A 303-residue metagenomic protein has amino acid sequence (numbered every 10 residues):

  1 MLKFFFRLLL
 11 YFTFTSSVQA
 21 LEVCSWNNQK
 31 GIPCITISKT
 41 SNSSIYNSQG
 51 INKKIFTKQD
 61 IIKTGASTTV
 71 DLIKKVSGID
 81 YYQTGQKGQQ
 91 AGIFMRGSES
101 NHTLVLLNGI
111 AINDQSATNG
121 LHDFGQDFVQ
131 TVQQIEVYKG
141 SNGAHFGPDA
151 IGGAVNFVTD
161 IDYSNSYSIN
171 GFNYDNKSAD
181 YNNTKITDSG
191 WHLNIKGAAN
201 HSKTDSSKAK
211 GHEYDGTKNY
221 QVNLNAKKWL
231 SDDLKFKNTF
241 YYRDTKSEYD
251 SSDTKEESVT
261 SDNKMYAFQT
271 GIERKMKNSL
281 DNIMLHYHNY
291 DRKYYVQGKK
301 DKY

Functional and structural regions predicted by a protein language model:
W26-T64, G92, N223: N-terminal periplasmic "start-of-domain" segments of outer-membrane beta-barrel proteins
T40, G140, V158, N170-Y174 (+3 more regions): Outer-membrane beta-barrel pore domains and translocons
V70, K74-A111: Extracytoplasmic beta-strand/coil segments of soluble accessory domains associated with Gram-negative outer-membrane
G92, L121, Q134, K139 (+7 more regions): Membrane-embedded beta-strand positions in outer-membrane beta-barrel channels/transporters
A111-K139: Short acidic/polar hinge/loop motifs at secondary-structure boundaries that mediate gating or recognition
F124-Q126, N170-D175, H212-N219, E256-K264 (+2 more regions): Replace "Gram-negative outer membrane beta-barrel proteins" with "bacterial and organellar outer membrane beta-barrel
N156, Y163-N165, S178-N263: Periplasmic-side early beta-strands and strand-to-turn transitions of outer-membrane beta-barrels
N225-T245, S261-Y303: Face-selective signature of the C-terminal outer-membrane beta-barrel domain
